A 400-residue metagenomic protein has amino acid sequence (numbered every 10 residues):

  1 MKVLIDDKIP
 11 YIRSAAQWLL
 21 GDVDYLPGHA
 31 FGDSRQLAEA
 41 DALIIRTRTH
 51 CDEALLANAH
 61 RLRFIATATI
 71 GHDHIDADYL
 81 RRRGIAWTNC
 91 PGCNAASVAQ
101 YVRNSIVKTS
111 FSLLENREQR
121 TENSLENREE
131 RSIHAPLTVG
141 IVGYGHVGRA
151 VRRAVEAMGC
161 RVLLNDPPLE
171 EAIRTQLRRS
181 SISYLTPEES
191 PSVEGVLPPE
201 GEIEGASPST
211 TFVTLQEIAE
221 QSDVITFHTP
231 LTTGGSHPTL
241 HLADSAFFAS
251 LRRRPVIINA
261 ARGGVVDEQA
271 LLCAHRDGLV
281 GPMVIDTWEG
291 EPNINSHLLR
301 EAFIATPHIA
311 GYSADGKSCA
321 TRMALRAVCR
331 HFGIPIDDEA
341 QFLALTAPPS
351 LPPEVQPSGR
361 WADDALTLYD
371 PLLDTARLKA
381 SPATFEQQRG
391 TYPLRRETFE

Functional and structural regions predicted by a protein language model:
M1-A40: N-terminal glycine-/charge-rich "phosphate-binding" loop or analogous flexible N-terminal tail
A30, M158-L177: NAD(P)-binding Rossmann-fold cofactor-contacting core
A42-N116: Phosphate/diphosphate ligand-binding glycine-rich loop within oxidoreductases
C51, E171-Q176, S180-P187, P208-S296: Rossmann-like adenosine-cofactor binding region
L62, A135-T138, R254: Phosphate-coordination loops involved in phosphoryl transfer and adenosine-cofactor binding
I85-R153: Phosphate-binding beta-alpha-beta segment of Rossmann-like dinucleotide-binding domains, i.e., the NAD(P)
L114-A135, R174-T211: Intrinsic disorder/low-complexity segments
R254-E400: Rossmann-like dinucleotide-binding domain for NAD(H)/NADP(H)
